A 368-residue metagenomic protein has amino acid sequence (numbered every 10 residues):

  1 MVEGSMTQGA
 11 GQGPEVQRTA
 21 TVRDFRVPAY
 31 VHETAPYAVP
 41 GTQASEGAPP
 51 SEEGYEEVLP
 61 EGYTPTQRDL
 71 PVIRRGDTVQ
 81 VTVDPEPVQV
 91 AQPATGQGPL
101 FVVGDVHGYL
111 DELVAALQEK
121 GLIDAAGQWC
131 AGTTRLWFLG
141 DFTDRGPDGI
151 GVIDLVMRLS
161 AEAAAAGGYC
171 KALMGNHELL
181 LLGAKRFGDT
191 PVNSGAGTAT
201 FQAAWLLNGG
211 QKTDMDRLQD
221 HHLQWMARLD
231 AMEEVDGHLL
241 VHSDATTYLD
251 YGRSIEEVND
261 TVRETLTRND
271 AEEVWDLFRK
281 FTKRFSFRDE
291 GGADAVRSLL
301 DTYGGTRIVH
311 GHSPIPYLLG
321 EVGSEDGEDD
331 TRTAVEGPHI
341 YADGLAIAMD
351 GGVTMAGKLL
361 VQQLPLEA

Functional and structural regions predicted by a protein language model:
T7-R23, A29-V31, A35-P49, G54-G62 (+1 more regions): Acidic, His/Gly-rich catalytic cores of divalent-metal-dependent hydrolytic chemistry
E57, G62-I153: N-terminal active-site segment of His-dependent metallophosphoesterases
P85-G96, Q128-W129, A161-A165, A231-E234 (+2 more regions): A short acidic-Thr-Gly-centered motif at the start of a beta-strand
Q97, A131-T133, G167-Y169, D236 (+1 more regions): A general structural motif
V103-G104, L136-G140, K171-G175, V241 (+2 more regions): Active-site neighborhood of phospho(di)ester-bond hydrolases with catalytic His/Asp-centered motifs
Y109-L110, D144-P147, H177-L182, G311-L319 (+1 more regions): Active-site environment of divalent metal-dependent phosphoester hydrolases
R145-L240, T246-T247, D260, L266-R268 (+1 more regions): Active-site neighborhood of divalent metal-dependent phosphoester bond hydrolases
G209-G344, V353: Acidic, His/Gly-enriched loop-helix segments that form or flank divalent-metal centers in metallo-dependent hydrolases
